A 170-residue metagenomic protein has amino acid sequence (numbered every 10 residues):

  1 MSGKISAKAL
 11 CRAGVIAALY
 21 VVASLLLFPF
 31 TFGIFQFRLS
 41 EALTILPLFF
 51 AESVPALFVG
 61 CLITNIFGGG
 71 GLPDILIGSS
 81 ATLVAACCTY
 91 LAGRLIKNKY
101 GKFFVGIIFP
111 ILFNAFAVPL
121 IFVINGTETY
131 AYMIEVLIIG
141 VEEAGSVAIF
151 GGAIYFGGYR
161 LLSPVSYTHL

Functional and structural regions predicted by a protein language model:
S2-A17, V21-V22, P73-T127, G151 (+1 more regions): Short helix-perturbing small/polar motifs within transmembrane alpha-helices
S2-F49: Hydrophobic transmembrane alpha-helices
P47-L57, N98: Membrane-helix interface "capping/anchor" motifs
F50, I63-G70: Interfacial segments of multi-pass membrane proteins
V54-T64, G106-P110: Central hydrophobic cores of alpha-helical transmembrane segments in multi-pass integral membrane proteins
M133-F150: Individual transmembrane alpha-helices with interfacial aromatic-anchor signatures
R160-V165: Membrane-interface capping segments at transmembrane-helix boundaries
T168-H169: Conserved small/polar residues in nucleotide/adenosyl-binding loops
